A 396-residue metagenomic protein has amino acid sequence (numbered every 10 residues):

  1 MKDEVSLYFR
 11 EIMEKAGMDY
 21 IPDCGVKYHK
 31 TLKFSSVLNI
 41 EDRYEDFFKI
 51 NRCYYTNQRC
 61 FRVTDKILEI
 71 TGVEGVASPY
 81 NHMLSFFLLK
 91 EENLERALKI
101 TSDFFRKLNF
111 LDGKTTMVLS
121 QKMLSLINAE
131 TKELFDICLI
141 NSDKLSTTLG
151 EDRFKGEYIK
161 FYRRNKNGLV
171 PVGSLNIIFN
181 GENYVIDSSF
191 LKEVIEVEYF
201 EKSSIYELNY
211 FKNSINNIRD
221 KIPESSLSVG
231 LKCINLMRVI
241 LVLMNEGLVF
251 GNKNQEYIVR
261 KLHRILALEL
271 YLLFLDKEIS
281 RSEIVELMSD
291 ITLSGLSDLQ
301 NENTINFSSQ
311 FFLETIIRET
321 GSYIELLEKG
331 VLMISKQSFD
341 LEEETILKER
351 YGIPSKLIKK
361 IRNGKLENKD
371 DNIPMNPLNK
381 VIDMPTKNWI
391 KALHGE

Functional and structural regions predicted by a protein language model:
M1, S36, N93, E151-K155 (+5 more regions): Secondary-structure capping and boundary motifs in well-ordered enzyme cores
K2-L94, S102, S125-I186, V197-E207: Class II aminoacyl-tRNA synthetase-like tRNA-binding/catalytic domains
M13-G17, F105-N109, T131, K202-S203 (+4 more regions): A generic secondary-structure signal for well-formed alpha-helical elements
M18, D187-K192, W389, H394: Core of compact, soluble alpha-helical bundle domains
G25-T31, V118-M123, S214-I218, E256-K261 (+5 more regions): A glycine-rich phosphate-binding loop feature that marks nucleotide/adenosyl-phosphate handling sites
N57, V63-G72, N81-E91, L169-T315 (+1 more regions): Feature marking long nucleic-acid-engaging regions of large polymerase/nuclease enzymes
P79-K122, N306-P354: Conserved alpha/beta enzyme-core scaffolds, especially Rossmann-like or related mixed alpha/beta domains that build
L270-K277, E314-H394: Extended, domain-scale alpha-helical bundle/helix-rich regions
